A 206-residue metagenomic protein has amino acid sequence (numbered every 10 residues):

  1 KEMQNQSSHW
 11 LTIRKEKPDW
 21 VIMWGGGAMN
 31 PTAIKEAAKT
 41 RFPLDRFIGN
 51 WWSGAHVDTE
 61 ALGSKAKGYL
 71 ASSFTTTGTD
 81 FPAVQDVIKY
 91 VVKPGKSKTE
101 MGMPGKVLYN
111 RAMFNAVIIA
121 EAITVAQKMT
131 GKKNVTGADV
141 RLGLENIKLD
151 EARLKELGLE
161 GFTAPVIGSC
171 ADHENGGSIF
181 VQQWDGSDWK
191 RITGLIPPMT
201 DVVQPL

Functional and structural regions predicted by a protein language model:
K1, M23-G27, G49-S53, S72-T76 (+1 more regions): Active-site-proximal beta-strand/loop segments in catalytic clefts of secreted hydrolases
K1-T40, G78-Q85: Extracellular/periplasmic Venus flytrap/periplasmic-binding protein
E2-N5, W24-M29, T79-P82, P104-N115 (+2 more regions): Extracytoplasmic/periplasmic, Sec-exported soluble proteins
I13-K17, I22-G25, A37-R41, S73 (+3 more regions): Sec/Tat-exported extracytoplasmic proteins
R14-E16, K39-R41, A61-K65, N134 (+1 more regions): Extracellular/periplasmic catalytic domains that process cell-envelope and extracellular macromolecules
A37-F114, L195-V202: Extracellular/periplasmic periplasmic-binding protein-like sensory domains
K96-Y109, A120-R191: Segments of small-molecule ligand-sensing domains
